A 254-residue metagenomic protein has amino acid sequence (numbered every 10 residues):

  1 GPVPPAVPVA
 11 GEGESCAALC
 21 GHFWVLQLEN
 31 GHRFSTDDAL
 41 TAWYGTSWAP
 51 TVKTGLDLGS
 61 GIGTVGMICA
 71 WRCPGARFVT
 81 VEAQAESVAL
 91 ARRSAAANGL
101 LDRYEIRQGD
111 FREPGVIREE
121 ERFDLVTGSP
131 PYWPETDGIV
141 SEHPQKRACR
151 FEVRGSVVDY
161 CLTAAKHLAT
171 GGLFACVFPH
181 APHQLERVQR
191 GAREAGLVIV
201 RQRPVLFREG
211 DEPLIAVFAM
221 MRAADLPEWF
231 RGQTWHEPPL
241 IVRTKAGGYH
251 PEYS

Functional and structural regions predicted by a protein language model:
V7-T54, S60-R72, T234-W235: SAM-dependent Rossmann-like transferase core, predominantly class I methyltransferases with a strong bias toward
H22, G75-R77, L101-R103, G171 (+1 more regions): A generic structural signal for alpha->beta connector loops
L26, V79, E105-R107, V200-R203: General small-molecule cofactor/ligand-binding pocket signal
N30, V153-P213: Conserved Class I SAM-dependent methyltransferase catalytic core
T41, S129, Y160, M220: Residue-level signal for inorganic ion chemistry
W43-G128, W133-I139: Conserved SAM/SAH cofactor-binding pocket of Class I
P130-Y160: Mobile active-site "lid"/loop adjacent to the S-adenosyl-L-methionine
E212-S254: SAM/dcSAM-binding transferase cores
